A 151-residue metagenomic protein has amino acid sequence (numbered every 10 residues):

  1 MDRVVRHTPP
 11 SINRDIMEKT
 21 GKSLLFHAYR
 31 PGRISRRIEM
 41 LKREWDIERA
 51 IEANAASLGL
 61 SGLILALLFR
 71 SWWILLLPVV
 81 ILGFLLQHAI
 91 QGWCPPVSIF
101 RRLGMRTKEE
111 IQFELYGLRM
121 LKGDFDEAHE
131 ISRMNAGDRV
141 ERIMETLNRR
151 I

Functional and structural regions predicted by a protein language model:
M1-A28: Short, non-transmembrane cytosolic segments of multipass membrane proteins
H27-S35: Short, membrane-interfacial amphipathic segments enriched in basic
I34-W45: Short juxtamembrane and helix-loop transition motifs at transmembrane-helix boundaries in membrane proteins
E44-L68: Transmembrane alpha-helical segments and their cytosolic interface motifs in multi-pass membrane proteins
A66-L76: Transmembrane helix-loop-helix
I74-F84: Hydrophobic core segments of alpha-helical transmembrane domains in multi-pass membrane proteins
I90-R102, R106: Juxtamembrane/interfacial segments flanking transmembrane helices
L103-L147: Cytosolic/matrix-facing juxtamembrane and C-terminal tails of multi-pass cellular membrane proteins
